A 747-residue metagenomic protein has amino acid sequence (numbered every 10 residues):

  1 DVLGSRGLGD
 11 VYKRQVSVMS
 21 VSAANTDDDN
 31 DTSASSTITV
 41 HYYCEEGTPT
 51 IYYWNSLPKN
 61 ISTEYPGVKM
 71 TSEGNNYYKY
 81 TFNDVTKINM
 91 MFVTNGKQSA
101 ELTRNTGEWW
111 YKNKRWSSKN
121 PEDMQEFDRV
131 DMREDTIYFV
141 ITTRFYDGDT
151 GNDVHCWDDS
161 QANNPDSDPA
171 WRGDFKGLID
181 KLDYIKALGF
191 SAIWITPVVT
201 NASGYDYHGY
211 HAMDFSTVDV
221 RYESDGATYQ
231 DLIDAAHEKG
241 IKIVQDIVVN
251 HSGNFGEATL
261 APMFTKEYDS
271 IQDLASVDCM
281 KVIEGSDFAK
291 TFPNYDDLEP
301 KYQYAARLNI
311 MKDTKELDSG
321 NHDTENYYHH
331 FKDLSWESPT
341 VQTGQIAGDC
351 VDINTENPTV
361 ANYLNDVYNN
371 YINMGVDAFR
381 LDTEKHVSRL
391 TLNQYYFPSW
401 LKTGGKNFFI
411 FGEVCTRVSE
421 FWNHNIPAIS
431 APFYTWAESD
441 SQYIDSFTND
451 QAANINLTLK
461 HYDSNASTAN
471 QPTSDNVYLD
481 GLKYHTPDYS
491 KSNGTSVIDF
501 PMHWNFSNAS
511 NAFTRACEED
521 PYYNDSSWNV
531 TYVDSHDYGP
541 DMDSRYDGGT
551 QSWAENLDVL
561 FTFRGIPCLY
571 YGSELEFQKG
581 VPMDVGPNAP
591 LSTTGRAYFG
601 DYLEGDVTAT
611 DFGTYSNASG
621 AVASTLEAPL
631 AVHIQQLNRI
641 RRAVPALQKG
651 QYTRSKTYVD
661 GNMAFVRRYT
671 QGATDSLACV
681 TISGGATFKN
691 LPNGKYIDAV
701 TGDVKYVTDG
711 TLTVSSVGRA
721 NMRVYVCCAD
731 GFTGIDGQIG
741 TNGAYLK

Functional and structural regions predicted by a protein language model:
D1-Q15: Single conserved hydrophobic/aromatic residue that forms the stacking wall/gate of nucleotide- or nucleobase-binding
V16-T32: Sec-dependent signal peptide cleavage junction
C44-V85, N95-R104: Aromatic-rich carbohydrate-binding modules that target alpha-glucans
T48-T50, K59-I61, F145-V154, G539-M542: Short, solvent-exposed loop/turn elements at domain surfaces
M90-F92, E108-K112, I233, H237 (+10 more regions): Active-site-proximal helices and loops of the catalytic beta/alpha 8
R129-D135, T143-M374, L392-C415, S419-N423 (+1 more regions): Substrate-binding/active-site clefts of carbohydrate-active enzymes
V140, I185, I195, F215 (+9 more regions): Conserved, mostly hydrophobic/aromatic
S526-D547: Active-site clefts of carbohydrate-active enzymes
